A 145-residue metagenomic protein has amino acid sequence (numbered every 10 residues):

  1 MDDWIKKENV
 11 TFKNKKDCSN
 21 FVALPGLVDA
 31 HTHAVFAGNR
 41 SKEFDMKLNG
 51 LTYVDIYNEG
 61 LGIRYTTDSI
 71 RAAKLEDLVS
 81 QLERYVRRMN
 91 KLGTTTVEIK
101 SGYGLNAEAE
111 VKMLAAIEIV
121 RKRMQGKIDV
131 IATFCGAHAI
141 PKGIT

Functional and structural regions predicted by a protein language model:
M1-A23: Histidine-rich, glycine-flanked metal-binding segment
N9, A37, Q125-K127: A generic structural signal for short, non-catalytic loop/turn and secondary-structure boundary residues
T11, S41-D45, V111-L114: Short, glycine/charged-enriched secondary-structure capping and boundary segments
K15-S80: Metal-associated gating/positioning segment near the N- to mid-region
T66-Q81, T95-T145: Metal-coordinating catalytic core of metallo-dependent amide/deamination hydrolases
R84: Glycine-rich phosphate-binding loops of nucleotide-dependent enzymes
